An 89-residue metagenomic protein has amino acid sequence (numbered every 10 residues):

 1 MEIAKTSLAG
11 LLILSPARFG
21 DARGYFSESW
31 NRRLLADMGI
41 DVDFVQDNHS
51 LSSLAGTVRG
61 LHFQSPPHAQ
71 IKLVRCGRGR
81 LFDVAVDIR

Functional and structural regions predicted by a protein language model:
M1-R89: Non-catalytic, conserved peripheral segments adjacent to functional cores
